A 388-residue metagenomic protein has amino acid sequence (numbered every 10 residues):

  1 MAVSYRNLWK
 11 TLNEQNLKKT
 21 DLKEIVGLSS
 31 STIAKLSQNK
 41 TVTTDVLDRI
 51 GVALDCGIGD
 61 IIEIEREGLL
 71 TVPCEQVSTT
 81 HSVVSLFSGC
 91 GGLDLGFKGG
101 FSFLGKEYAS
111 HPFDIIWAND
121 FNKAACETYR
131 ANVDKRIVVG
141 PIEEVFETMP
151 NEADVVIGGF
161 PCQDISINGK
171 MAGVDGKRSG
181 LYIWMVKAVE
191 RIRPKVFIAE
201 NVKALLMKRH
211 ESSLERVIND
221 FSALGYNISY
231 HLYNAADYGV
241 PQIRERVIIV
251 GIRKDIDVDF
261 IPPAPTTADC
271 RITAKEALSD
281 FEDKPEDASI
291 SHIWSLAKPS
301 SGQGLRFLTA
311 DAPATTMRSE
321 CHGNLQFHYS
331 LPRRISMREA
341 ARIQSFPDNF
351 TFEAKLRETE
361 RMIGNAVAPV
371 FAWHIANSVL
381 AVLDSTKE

Functional and structural regions predicted by a protein language model:
M1-D21, I25: A short, Lys/Arg-rich alpha-helix, primarily the initiator
G27-V42: Recognition helix of helix-turn-helix/homeodomain-like DNA-binding domains that insert into the DNA major groove
N39-V52: Short, basic-rich loop-to-helix N-cap that marks the start of a DNA-contacting helix
R49-G51, I61, I249: Hydrophobic micro-packing sites on short alpha-helices
D55-L70: Short C-terminal boundary/hinge segments that cap the last helix of small helical domains
G68-R193, K203-L206, S212: Core alpha/beta nucleotide-donor-binding catalytic domains of modification enzymes
V145-V155, Q163-T309: Class I S-adenosyl-L-methionine
D283-E388: C-terminal target-recognition/interaction regions appended to catalytic cores
